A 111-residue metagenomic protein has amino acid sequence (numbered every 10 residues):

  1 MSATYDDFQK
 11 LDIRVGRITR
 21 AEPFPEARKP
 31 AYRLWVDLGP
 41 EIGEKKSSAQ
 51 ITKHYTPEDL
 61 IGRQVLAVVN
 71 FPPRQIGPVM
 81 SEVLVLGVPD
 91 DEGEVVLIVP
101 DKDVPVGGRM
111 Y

Functional and structural regions predicted by a protein language model:
M1-Y111: Phosphate-backbone binding interfaces of nucleic-acid-interacting proteins
